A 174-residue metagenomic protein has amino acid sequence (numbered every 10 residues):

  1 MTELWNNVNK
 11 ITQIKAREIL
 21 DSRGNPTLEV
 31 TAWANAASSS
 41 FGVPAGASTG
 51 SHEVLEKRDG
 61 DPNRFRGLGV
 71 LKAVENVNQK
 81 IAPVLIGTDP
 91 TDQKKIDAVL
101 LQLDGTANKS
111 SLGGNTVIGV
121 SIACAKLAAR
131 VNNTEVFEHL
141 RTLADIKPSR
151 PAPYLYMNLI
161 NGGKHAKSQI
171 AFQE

Functional and structural regions predicted by a protein language model:
T2-T27: Short, Gly/Pro- and small/polar-rich lid/capping loops
K10, K94-K109, D145-Y156: Short, hydrophobic/aliphatic alpha-helical segments
L28-A32: Short beta-strand scaffold segments in enzyme catalytic cores
A36-S40: Short, mixed charged/polar active-site loops that provide acid/base catalysis or chelate metal/phosphate cofactors
V43-S48, Q173: A short, sequence-level motif marking secondary-structure junctions
A47-T134: Metal- or metallocofactor-binding catalytic centers and their adjacent structured scaffolds across diverse enzyme
T134-L140: Glycine-rich phosphate/pyrophosphate-binding loops and their adjacent beta-strand/loop elements at enzyme active sites
D145-I146, R150-E174: Mobile "lid/hinge" segments at catalytic clefts and subdomain interfaces of large enzymes
